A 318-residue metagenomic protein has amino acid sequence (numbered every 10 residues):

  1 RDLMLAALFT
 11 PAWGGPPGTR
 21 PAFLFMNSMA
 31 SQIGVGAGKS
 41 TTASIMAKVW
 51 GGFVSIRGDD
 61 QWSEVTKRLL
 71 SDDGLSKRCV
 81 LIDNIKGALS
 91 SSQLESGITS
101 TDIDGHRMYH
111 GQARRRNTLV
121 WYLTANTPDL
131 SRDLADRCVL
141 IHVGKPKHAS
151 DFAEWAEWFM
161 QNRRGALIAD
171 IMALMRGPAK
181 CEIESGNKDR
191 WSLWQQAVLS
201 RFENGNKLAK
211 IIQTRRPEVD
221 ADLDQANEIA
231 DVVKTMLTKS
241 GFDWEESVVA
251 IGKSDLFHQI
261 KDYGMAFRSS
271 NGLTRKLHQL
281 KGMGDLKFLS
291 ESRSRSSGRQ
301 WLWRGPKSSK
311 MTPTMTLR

Functional and structural regions predicted by a protein language model:
R1-S76, Q195: P-loop NTPase catalytic core of nucleic-acid-dependent motor ATPases
M26-A30, T41, T66-L70, I82 (+3 more regions): DNA transaction DNA-binding modules
G52, S76-R78, T101, N117-V120 (+3 more regions): Short glycine-/polar-rich loops that comprise or flank the Walker A/P-loop and associated switch/sensor motifs
S71-L75, G87-A88, Q112-N117, S131-L134: Conserved catalytic network of the ASCE P-loop NTPase/AAA+ motor domain
L81-D83, T118-N126, I171: Structural recognition of the conserved hydrophobic beta-strand(s) that form the central parallel beta-sheet of P-loop
S90-A113: Conserved catalytic/switch belt of AAA+ P-loop NTPases
S131-H148: A short helix-turn-beta junction within AAA+ P-loop NTPase domains corresponding to the substrate/partner-engaging
V143-M160: A short, charged helix-loop
